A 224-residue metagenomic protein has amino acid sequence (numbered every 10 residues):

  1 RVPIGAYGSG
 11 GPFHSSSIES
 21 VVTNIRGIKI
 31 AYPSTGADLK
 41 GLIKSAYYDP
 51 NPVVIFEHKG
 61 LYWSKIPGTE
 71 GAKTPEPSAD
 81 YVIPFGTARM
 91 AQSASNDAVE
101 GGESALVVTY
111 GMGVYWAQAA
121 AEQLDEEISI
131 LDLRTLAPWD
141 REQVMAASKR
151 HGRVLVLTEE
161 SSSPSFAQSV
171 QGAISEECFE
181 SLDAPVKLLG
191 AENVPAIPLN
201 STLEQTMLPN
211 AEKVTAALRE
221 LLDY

Functional and structural regions predicted by a protein language model:
R1-D49, E127, A191, A216-A217 (+1 more regions): Conserved thiamine diphosphate
V2, I30-S34, V54-E57, I130 (+1 more regions): General beta-strand structural signal in soluble alpha/beta enzymes
G27-I30, A37-E76: Helix-enriched interaction subdomains in cytosolic or periplasmic regions, typified by TIR/SEFIR signaling/NADase cores
K59-G60, S64-Y224: Thiamine diphosphate
